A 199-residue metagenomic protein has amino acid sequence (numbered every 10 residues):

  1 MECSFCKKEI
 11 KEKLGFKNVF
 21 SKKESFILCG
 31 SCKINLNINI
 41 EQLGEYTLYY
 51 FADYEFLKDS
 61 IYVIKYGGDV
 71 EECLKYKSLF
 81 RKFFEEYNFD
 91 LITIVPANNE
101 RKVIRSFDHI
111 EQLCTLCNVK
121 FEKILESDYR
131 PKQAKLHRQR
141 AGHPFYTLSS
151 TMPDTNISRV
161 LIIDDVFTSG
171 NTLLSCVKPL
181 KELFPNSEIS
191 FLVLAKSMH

Functional and structural regions predicted by a protein language model:
M1-L43: N-terminal cysteine/histidine-rich coordination modules
E2, C6, S175-H199: PRPP-dependent phosphoribosyltransferase catalytic core
S25-L91, N99-F107, L125-N156, A195-H199: Active-site-facing substrate-recognition patch
I34, K82, T115-V119, K178-E182: Short, well-ordered alpha-helices that flank and scaffold nucleotide-derived cofactor binding pockets
D90-L91, K120-F121, R159, E188-S190: Residues at the starts of beta-strands that form the adenosine-phosphate
D90-P96, L161-D164: Acidic beta-strand-to-loop metal/phosphate-binding motif
K102-E122: Substrate-recognition/cap helix-loop segment adjacent to the acidic, metal-dependent catalytic center of Asp-based
I162-C176: A phosphate-binding catalytic loop at a beta-strand-loop-alpha-helix junction that coordinates phosphoryl groups
